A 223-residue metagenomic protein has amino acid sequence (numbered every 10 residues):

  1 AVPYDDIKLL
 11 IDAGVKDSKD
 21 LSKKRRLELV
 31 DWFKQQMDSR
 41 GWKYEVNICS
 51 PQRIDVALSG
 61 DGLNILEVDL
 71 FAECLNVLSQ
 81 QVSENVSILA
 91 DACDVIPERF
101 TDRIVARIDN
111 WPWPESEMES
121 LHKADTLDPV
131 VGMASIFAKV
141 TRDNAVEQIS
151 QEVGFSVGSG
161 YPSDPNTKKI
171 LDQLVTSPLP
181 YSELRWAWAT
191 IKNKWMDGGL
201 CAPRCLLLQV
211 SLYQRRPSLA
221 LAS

Functional and structural regions predicted by a protein language model:
A1-S223: RNase H-like, two-metal
